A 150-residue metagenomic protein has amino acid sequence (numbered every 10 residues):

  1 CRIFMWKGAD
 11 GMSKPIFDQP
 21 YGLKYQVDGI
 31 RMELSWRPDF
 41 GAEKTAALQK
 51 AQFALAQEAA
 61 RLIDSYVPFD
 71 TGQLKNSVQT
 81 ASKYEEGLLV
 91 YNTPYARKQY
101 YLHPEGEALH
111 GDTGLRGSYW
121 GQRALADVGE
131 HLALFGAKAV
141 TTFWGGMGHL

Functional and structural regions predicted by a protein language model:
C1-L150: Short, Lys/Arg-rich flexible segments
